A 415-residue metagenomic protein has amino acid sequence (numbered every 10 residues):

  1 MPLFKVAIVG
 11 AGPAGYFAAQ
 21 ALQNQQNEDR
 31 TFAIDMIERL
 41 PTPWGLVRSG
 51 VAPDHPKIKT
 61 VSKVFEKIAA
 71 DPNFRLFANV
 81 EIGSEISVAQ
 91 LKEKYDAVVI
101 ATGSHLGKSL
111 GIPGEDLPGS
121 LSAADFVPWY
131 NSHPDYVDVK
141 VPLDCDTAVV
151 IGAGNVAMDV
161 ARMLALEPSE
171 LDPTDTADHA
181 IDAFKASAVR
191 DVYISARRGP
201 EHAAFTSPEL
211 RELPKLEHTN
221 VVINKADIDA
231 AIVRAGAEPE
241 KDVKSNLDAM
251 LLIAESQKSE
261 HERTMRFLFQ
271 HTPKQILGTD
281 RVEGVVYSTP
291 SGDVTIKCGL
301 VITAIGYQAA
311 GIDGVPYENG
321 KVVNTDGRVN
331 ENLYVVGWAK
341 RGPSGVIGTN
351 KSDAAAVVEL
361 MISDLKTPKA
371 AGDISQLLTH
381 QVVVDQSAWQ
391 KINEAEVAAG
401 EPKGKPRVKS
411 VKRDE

Functional and structural regions predicted by a protein language model:
M1-V9, P13, A21-D35, G50-D54 (+11 more regions): Rossmann-like nucleotide/phosphate-binding core characteristic of flavoprotein oxidoreductases
A11, I37-R39, A153, R197: Cofactor-binding loop segments of dinucleotide-utilizing enzymes, especially the Rossmann-like FAD- and NAD(P)+-binding
A14, T42, V156, P200: Conserved Rossmann-like nucleotide-cofactor binding loop
N27-A33, R162-P290, M361, L365 (+1 more regions): Dinucleotide-binding/catalytic capping subdomain of oxidoreductase cores
A33, P41-A97, L247-E262, R266: N-terminal Rossmann-like dinucleotide/flavin-binding domain of flavoprotein oxidoreductases that bind FAD/FMN
R39-T42, R48-A78, F126-V139, K185-R190 (+3 more regions): Glycine-rich active-site loop/strand segments that organize a redox cofactor
I100, S122, V150, Y287 (+1 more regions): Redox-cofactor binding/interface segments in oxidoreductases and associated redox assembly factors
G107-A186, N319-G327: Glycine-rich dinucleotide-binding loop and its adjacent helix/turn
